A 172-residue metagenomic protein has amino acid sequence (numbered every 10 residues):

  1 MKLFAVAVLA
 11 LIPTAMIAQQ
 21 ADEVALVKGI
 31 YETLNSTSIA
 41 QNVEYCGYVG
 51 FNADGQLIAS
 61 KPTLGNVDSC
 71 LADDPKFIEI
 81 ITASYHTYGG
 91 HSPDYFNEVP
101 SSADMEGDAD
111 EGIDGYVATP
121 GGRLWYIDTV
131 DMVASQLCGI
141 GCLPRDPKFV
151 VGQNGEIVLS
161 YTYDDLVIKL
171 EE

Functional and structural regions predicted by a protein language model:
M1-V8: Sec-dependent signal peptide recognition, specifically the positively charged N-region followed immediately by
V8-A10, S38, D74, M105: Generic marker of residues within folded, mature protein domains
P13-A15: N-terminal signal peptide c-region/cleavage motif recognized by signal peptidases
Q19-P62: N-terminal secretory signal peptides
Q19-Q20, C70-A83, T87-E172: Active-site-proximal loop/helix of nucleotide/amide-processing enzymes and allied scaffolds
S60-C70: Structured interaction and signal-relay segments at domain junctions
